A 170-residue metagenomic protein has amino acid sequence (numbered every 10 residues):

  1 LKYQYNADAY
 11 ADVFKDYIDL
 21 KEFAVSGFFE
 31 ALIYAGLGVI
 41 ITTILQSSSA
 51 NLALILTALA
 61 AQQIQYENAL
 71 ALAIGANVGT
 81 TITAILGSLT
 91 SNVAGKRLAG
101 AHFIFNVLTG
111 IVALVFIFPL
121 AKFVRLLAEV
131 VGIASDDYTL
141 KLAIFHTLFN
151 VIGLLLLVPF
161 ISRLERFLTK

Functional and structural regions predicted by a protein language model:
L1-I40: Helix-loop-helix hairpins and the membrane-proximal interhelical loops of multi-pass alpha-helical transport proteins
L1-Y3, A35, V39-T43, S47-L52 (+5 more regions): Transmembrane alpha-helical segments of multi-pass membrane transport proteins and ion-pumping complexes
A11, T42-G79, S88-A94, F123-L126 (+1 more regions): Membrane-interfacial helix-loop connectors
A11-V25, L89-K170: Transmembrane alpha-helical segments and their short flanking loops that form helix-hairpins/helix-helix interfaces
A24, F28, L32, L37-V39 (+6 more regions): Short, well-ordered helical secondary-structure segments
I33, Q46, L56, I133 (+1 more regions): A generic structural signal for ordered alpha-helices
G38, T42, N68-A76, L98-F105 (+2 more regions): Alpha-helical transmembrane segments of multi-pass membrane proteins, especially transporters and channels
